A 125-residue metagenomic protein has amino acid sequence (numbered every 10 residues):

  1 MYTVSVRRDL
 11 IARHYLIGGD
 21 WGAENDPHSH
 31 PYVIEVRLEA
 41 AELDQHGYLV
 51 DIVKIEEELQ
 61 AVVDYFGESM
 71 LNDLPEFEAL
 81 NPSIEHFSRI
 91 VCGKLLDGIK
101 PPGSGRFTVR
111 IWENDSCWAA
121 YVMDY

Functional and structural regions predicted by a protein language model:
M1-Y125: Charge-rich, low-complexity N-terminal segments
